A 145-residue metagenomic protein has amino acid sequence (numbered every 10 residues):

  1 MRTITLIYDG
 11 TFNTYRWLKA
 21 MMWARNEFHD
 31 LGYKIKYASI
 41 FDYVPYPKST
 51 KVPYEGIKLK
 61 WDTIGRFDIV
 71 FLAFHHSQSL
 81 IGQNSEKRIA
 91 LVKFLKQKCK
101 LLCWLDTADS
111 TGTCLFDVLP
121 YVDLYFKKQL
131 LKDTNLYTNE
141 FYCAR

Functional and structural regions predicted by a protein language model:
M1-L115, L119-P120: N-terminal pre-catalytic "stem/leader" segment of glycosyltransferase-like enzymes
D117-R145: Active-site-proximal region of nucleotide-activated glycan assembly enzymes, centered on histidine/acidic-rich loops
